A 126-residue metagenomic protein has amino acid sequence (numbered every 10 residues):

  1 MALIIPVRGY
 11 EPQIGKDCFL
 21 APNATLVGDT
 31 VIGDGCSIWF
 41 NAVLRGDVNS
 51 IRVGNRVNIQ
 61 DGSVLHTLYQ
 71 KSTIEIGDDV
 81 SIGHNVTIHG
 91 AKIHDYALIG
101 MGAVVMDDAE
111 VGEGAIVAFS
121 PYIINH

Functional and structural regions predicted by a protein language model:
M1-D17, H126: Terminal amphipathic alpha-helical/low-complexity segments used for targeting or macromolecular assembly
K16, A21-P22, V27-G28, G33-D34 (+14 more regions): Left-handed beta-helix
S50: Phosphate/pyrophosphate-binding betaalpha-module
